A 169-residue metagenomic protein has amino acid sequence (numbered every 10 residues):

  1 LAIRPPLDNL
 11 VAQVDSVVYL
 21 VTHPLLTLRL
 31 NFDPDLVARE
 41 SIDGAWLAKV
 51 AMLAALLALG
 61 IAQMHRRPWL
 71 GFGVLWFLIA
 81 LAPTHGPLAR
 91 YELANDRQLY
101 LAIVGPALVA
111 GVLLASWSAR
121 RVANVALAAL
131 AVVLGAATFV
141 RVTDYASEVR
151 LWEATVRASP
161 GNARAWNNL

Functional and structural regions predicted by a protein language model:
L1-H65, L81-A102, L113-A115, V133-R164: Membrane-interface amphipathic/re-entrant loop segments adjacent to transmembrane helices in multi-pass membrane
A58-V74, R120-N124: Membrane-interface helix-loop-helix junctions at transmembrane boundaries of multi-pass membrane enzymes, predominantly
F72-L78, A126-A131: Central hydrophobic cores of alpha-helical transmembrane segments in multi-pass integral membrane proteins
L108-T138: Signature aromatic-anchored transmembrane alpha helix within multi-pass, membrane-resident enzymes that catalyze glycan
W166-L169: TPR/Sel1-like alpha-solenoid repeat signature
